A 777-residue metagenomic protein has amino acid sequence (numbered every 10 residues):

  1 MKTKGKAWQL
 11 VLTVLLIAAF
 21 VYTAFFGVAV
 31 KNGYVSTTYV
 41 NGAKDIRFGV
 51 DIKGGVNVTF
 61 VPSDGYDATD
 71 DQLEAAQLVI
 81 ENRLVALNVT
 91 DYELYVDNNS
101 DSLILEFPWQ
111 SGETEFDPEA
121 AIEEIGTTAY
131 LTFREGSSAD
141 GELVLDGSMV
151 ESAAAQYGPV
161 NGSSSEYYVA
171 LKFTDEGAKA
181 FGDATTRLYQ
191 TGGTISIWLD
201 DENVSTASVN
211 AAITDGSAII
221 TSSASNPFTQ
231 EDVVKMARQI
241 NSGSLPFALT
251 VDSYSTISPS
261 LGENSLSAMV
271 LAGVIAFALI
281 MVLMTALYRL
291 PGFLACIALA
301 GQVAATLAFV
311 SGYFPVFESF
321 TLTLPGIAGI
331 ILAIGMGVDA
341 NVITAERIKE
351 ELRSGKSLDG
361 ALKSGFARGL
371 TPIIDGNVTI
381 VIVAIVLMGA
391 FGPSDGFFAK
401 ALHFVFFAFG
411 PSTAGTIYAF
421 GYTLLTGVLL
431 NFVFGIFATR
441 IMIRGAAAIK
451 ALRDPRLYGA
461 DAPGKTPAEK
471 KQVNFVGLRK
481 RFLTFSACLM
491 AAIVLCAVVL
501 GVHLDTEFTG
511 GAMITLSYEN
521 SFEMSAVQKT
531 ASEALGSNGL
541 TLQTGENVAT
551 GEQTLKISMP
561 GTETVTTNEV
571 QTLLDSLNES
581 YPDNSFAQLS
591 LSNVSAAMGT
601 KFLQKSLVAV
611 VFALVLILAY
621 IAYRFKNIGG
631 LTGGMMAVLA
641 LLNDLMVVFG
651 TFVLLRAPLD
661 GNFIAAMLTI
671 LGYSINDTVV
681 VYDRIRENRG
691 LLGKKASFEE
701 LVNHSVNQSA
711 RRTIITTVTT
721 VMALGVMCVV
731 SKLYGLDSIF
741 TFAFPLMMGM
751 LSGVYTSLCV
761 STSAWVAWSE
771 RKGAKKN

Functional and structural regions predicted by a protein language model:
M1-N777: A structural signal for conserved, well-ordered secondary-structure elements that form binding/interaction cores
